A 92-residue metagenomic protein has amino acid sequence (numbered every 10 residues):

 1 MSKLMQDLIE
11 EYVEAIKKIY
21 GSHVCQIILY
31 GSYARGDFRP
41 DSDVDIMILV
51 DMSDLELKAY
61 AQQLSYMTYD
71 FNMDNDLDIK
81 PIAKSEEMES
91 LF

Functional and structural regions predicted by a protein language model:
M1-Q26, R35-P40, D51-F92: Catalytic core of pol beta-like nucleotidyltransferases
S32: Recognition helix of helix-turn-helix/homeodomain-like DNA-binding domains that insert into the DNA major groove
D45-L49: Short beta-strand->loop micro-motif that forms the acidic, two-metal-ion catalytic signature in nucleotide-processing
